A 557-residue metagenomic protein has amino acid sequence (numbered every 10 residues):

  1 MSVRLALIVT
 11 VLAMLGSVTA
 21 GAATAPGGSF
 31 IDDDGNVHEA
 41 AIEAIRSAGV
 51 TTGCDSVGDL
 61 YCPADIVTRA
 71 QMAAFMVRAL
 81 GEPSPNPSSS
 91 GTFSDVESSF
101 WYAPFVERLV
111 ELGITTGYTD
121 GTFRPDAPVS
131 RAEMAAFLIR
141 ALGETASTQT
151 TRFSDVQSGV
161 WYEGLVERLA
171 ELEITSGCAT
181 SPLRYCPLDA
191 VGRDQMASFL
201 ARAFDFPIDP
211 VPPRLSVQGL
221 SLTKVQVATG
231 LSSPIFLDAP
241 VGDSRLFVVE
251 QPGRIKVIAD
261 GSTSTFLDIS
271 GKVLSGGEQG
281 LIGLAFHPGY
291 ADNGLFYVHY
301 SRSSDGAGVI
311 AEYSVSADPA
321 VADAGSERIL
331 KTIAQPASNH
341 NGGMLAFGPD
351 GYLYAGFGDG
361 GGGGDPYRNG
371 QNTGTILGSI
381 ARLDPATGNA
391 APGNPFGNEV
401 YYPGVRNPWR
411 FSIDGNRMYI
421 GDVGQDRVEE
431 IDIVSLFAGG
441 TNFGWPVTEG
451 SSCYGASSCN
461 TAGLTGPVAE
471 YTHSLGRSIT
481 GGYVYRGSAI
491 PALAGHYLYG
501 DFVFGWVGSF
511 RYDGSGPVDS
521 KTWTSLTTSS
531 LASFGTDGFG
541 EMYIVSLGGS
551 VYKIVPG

Functional and structural regions predicted by a protein language model:
I8, L15-V37, T52-F105, L112-L165 (+2 more regions): Feature responds to low-complexity, polar/acidic, surface-exposed segments characteristic of secreted/exported proteins
H38, Y102, Y162, L220 (+6 more regions): Conserved loop/turn at the beginning of each blade in beta-propeller domains
A44-S47, F75-E82, R108-L112, F137-E144 (+9 more regions): Glycine-rich, acidic and aromatic/proline-enriched surface loops and short helix-turn segments that act as binding
V211-T223, A317-A324, G388-N394, V447-L464: Blade/loop signatures of beta-propeller domains
R214-G364, R410-V428, L475-D513, G540-P556: Acidic, Gly/Ser/Thr-rich repeat motifs that build Ca2+-stabilized beta-propeller blades
V225-Q226, T263-S270, V321-T332, A391-F396 (+2 more regions): Beta-propeller fold detector
Y313-A322, A381-A390, I433-F443, S509-P517 (+1 more regions): Short loop/turn segments immediately following beta-strands, especially the blade-tip and inter-blade linker loops
V405, G516-G538: Conserved blade-ending motifs and adjacent loop-strand segments that build the rim/top face of beta-propeller domains
